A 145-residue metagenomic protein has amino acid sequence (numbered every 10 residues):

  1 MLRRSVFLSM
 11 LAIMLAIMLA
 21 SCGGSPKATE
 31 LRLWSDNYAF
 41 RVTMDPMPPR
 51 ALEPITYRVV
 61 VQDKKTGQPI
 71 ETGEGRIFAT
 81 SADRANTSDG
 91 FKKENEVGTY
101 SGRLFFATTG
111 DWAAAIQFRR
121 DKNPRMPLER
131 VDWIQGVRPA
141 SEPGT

Functional and structural regions predicted by a protein language model:
M1-A20: Sec-dependent bacterial lipoprotein signal peptides
C22-T145: N-terminal soluble domains immediately following signal/targeting peptides that reside in extracytoplasmic
